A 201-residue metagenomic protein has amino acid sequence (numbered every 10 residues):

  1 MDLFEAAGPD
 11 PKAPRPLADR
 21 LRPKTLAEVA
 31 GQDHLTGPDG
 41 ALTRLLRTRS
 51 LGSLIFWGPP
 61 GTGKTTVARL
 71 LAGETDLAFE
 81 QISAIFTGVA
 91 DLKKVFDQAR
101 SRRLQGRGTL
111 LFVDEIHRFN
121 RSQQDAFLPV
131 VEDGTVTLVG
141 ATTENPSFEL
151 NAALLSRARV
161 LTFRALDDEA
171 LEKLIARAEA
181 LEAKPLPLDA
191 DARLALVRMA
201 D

Functional and structural regions predicted by a protein language model:
M1-A13, R44-S83, D97-R100, L128-D133: Walker A/P-loop
A13-G37, Q81: Dynamic helix-loop-helix/coil hinge segments at AAA+ ATPase domain boundaries and subdomain interfaces
A27, L54, L161: Conserved beta-strand position immediately N-terminal to the Walker
L35-G40, L77-L110, R121: Short glycine-rich substrate-engagement loop in P-loop NTPases that contacts/grips substrate
T43-R47, V113, H117-S156: Conserved catalytic/switch belt of AAA+ P-loop NTPases
G58-P59, E115, R198: The Walker A (P-loop) glycine that initiates the GxxxxGKT/S ATP-binding motif of P-loop NTPases
G61-T62, I85-V89, H117-F119, D133-V136 (+2 more regions): Conserved nucleotide-binding/hydrolysis micro-motifs of P-loop NTPases
A152, V160-M199: Conserved C-terminal "switch" segment of AAA+ ATPases
